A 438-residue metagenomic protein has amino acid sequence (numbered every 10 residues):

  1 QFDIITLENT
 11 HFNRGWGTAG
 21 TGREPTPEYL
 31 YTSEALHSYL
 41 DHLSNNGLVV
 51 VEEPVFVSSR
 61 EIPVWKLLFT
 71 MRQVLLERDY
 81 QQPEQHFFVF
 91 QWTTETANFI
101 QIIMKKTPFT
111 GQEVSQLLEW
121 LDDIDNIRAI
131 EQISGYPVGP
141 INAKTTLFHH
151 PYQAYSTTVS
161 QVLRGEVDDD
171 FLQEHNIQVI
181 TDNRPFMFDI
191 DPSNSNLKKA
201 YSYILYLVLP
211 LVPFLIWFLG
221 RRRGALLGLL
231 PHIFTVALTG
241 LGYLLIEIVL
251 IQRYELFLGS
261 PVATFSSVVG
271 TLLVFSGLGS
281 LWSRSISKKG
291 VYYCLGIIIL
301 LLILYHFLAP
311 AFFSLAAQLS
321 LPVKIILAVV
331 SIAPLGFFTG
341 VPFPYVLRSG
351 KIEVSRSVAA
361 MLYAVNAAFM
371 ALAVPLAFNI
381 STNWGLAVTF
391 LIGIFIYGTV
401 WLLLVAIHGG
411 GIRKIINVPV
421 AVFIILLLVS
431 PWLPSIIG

Functional and structural regions predicted by a protein language model:
Q1-G438: Alpha-helical transmembrane segments of multi-pass membrane proteins
